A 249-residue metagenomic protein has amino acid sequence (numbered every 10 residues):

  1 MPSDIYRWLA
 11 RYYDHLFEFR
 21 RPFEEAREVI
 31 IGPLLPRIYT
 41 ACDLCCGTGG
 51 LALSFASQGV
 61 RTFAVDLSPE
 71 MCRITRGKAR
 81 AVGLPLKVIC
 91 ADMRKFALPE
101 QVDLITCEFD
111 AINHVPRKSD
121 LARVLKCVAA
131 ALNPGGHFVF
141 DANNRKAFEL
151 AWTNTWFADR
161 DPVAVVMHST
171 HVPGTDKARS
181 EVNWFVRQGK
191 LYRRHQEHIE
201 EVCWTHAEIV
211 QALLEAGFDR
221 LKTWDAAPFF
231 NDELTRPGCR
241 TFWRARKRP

Functional and structural regions predicted by a protein language model:
M1-Y39: Conserved class I S-adenosyl-L-methionine
I38-G47: Conserved class I S-adenosyl-L-methionine
G50-K95: Class I SAM-dependent methyltransferase SAM/SAH-binding core
A97-L104: A short acidic, Gly/Pro-enriched loop at the edge of an enzyme's catalytic core that lines a small-molecule cofactor
E108-D110: Residues lining the SAM
A122-P134: A short glycine-rich, Lys/Arg-flanked "PGG" loop and its adjoining helix->strand segment in the class I
V139-Q211: SAM-dependent methyltransferase
W204-P249: C-terminal lobe and adjacent flexible extensions of AdoMet/dcAdoMet transferase-like proteins
